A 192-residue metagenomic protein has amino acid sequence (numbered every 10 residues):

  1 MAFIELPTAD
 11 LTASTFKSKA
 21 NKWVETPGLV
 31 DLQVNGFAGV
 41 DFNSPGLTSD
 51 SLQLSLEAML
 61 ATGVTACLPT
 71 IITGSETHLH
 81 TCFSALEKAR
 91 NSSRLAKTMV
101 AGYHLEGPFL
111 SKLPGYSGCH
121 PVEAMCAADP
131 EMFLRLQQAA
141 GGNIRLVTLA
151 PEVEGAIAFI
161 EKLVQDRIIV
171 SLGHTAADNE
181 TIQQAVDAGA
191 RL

Functional and structural regions predicted by a protein language model:
A2-G46, L52-Q53, E57: Replace "His-x-His-based motif
T15-W23, C82-K97, Q183-D187: Short amphipathic alpha-helices and their capping/turn segments at secondary-structure boundaries
V24-V40, E106-S117, P151-E161: N-terminal small/glycine-rich loop or linker at the start of catalytic domains across soluble metabolic enzymes
N35-A38, Q53-C82, T98-S111, A140-E152 (+2 more regions): Divalent metal-dependent hydrolysis catalytic cores, especially in the metallo-beta-lactamase
G36-D50, G118-C126, I169-G173: Active-site mouth loops of central-metabolism enzymes
S44-S51, T77-K88: Glycine-rich anion/phosphate-binding loops
A89-N91, M125-L192: Histidine/acidic residue-rich metal-binding segments in metalloenzymes
N91-G115, C119-E131: Short, compositionally biased "basic patch" segments
